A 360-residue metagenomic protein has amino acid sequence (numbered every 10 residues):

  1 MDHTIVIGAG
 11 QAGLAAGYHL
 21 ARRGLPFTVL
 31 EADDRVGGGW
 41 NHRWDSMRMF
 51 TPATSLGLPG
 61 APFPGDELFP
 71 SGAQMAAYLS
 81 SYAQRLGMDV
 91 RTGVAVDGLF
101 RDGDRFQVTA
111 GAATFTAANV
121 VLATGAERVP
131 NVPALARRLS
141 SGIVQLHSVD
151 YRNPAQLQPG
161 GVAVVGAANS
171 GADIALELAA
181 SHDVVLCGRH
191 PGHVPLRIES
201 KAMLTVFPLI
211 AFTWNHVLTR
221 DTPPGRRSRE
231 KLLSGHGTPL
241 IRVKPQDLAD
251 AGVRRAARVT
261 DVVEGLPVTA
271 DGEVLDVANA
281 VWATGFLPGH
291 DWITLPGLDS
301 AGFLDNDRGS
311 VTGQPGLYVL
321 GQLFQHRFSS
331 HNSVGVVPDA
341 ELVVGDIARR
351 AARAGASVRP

Functional and structural regions predicted by a protein language model:
M1-D33, G37-G39, P70-P360: Flavin (primarily FAD) cofactor-binding/catalytic cores of flavoenzymes
R35-G60: Redox-cofactor-proximal catalytic regions of oxidoreductases
P62-E67: A short acidic, helix-capping loop that chelates divalent metal ions and anchors anionic groups
